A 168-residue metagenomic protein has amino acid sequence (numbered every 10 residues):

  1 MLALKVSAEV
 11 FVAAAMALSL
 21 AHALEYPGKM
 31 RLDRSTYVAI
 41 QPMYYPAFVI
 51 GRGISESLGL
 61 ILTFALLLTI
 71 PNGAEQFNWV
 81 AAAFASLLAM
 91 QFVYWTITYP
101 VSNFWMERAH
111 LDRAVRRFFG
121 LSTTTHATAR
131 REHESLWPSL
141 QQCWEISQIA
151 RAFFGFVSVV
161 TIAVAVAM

Functional and structural regions predicted by a protein language model:
M1-A13, A65-Q91: Interfacial segments of alpha-helical transmembrane regions
L2, V49, E145-Q148: Short alpha-helical segments used as structural interaction elements across diverse proteins
A13-I61, S102-Q141: Interfacial loop at the N-terminal end of multi-pass membrane proteins
F48-G51, E75, W95: Amphipathic, non-membrane alpha-helical segments in soluble helical-bundle scaffolds
G53-L66, A152-V160: Core segments of transmembrane alpha-helices that mediate helix-helix packing or line hydrophobic substrate/ligand
F84-W105: Hydrophobic alpha-helical transmembrane segments of integral membrane proteins
S135-F153: Loop-to-transmembrane boundary segments
A163-M168: Juxtamembrane boundary at the C-terminal end of a transmembrane helix
